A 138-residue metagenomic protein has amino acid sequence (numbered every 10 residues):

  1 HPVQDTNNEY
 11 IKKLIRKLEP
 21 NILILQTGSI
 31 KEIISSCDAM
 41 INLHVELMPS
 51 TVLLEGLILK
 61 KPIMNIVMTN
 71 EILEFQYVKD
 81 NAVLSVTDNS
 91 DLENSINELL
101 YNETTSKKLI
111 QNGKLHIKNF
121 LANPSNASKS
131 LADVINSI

Functional and structural regions predicted by a protein language model:
H1-T27: Catalytic donor nucleotide-activated moiety binding site of glycosyltransferases and closely related
Q4-D5, S29, V67-I72: Short, polar loop motifs at secondary-structure junctions
Y10-K17, A39-L121: Catalytic binding pocket for nucleotide-activated donors in carbohydrate/polymer assembly enzymes
I22-L25, L84, N123: Pocket-edge positions in alpha/beta enzyme catalytic cores
Q26-T27, P49, A127: Amphipathic coiled-coil/heptad-repeat helices and related helical stalk/stem segments that mediate oligomerization
T27-D38, I58: Short acidic alpha-helix that forms the nucleotide-activated donor recognition element in Leloir-type transferases
I33-S36, S95, V134: CheY-like receiver
L121-I138: C-terminal alpha-helical cap of glycosyltransferases
